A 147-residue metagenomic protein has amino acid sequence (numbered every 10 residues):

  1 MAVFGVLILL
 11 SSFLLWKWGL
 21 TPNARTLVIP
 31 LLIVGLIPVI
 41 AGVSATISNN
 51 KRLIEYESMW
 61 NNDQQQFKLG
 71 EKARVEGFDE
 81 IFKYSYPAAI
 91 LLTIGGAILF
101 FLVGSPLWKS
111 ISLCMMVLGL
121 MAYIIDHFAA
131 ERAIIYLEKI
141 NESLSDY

Functional and structural regions predicted by a protein language model:
M1, D79-Y86: Short, amphipathic, aromatic/basic-enriched membrane-interface segments that mark the entry/exit of transmembrane
M1-V39, A88-S105: Long, highly hydrophobic alpha-helical transmembrane signal-anchor segments
T26-P30, Y84, S110-C114: Alpha-helical transmembrane segments of integral membrane proteins
A41-S44, S48, M121, I125: Hydrophobic alpha-helical membrane-associated segments
V43-N62: Membrane-water interface of transmembrane alpha-helices
W60-F82: Short membrane-interface loop/juxtamembrane segments of multi-pass integral membrane proteins
W108-S145: Alpha-helical transmembrane segments and their immediate juxtamembrane interface regions
